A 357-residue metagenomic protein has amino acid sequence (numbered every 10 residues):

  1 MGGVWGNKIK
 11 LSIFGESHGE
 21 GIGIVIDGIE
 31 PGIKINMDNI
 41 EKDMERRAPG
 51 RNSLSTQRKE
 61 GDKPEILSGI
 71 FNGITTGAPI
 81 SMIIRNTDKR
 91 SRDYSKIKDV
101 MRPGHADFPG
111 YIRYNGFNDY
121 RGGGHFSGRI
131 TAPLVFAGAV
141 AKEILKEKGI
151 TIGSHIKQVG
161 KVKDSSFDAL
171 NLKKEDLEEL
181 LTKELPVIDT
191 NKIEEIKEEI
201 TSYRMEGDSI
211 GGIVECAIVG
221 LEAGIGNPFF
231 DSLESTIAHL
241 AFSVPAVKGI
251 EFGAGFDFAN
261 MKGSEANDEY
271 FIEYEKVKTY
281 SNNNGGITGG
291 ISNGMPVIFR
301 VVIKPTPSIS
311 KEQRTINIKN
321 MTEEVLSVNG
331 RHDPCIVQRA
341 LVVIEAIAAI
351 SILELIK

Functional and structural regions predicted by a protein language model:
M1-R58: N-terminal, positively charged regions that mediate nucleic acid binding
K10, M82, I298, S308-K357: Internal helix-turn-beta structural module
K10-I13, N118-I130, A223-N227, N284-T288 (+1 more regions): A short glycine/serine-rich beta->alpha loop
F14-E20, G207-E323: Glycine-rich anion/phosphate-binding loop at the beta-strand->alpha-helix junction
E20-G32, R129-I150, D231-H239, M295-T306 (+1 more regions): Alpha-helical support elements that line or immediately flank enzyme active sites and cofactor-binding pockets
M44-P103, D107-P109: Glycine-rich, N-terminal phosphate-binding loop and its surrounding beta-alpha-beta segment
K98-G124, I316-H332: Short acidic, glycine/tyrosine-flanked loop/strand segments centered on an H-E-D-like triad
R113-F229: Glycine-rich, mobile lid/loop segments that gate access to catalytic sites or pores
